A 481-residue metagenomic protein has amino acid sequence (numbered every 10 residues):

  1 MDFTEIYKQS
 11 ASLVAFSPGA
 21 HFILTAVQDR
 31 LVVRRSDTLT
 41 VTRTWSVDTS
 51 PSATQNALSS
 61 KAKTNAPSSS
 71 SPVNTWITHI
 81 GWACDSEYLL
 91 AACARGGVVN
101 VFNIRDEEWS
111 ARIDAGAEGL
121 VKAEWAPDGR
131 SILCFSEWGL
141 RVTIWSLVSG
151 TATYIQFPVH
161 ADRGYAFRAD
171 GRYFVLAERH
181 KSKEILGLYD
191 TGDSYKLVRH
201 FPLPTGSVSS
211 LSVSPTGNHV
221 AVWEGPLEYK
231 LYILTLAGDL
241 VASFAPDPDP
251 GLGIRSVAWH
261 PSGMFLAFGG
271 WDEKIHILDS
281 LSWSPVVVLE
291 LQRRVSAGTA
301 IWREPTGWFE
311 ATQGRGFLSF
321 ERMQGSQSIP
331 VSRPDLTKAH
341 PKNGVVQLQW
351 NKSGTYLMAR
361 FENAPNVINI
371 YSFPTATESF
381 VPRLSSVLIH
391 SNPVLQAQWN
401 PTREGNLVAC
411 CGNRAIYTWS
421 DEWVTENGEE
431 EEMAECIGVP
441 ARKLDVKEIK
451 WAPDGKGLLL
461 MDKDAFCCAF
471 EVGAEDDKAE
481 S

Functional and structural regions predicted by a protein language model:
M1-S481: Long, low-complexity intrinsically disordered regions enriched in Ser/Thr/Pro/Gly
